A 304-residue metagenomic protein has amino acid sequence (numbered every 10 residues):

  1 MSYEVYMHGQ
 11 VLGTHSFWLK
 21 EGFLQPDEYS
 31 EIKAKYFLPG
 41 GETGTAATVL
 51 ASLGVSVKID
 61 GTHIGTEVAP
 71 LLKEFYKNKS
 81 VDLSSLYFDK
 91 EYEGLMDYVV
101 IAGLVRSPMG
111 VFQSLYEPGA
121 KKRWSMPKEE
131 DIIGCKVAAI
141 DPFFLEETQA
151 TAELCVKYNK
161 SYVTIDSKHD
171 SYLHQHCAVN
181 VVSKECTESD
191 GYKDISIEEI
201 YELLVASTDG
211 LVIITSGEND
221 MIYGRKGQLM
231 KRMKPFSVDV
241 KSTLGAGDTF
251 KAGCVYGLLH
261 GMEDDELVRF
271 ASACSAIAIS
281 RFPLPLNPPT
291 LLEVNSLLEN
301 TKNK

Functional and structural regions predicted by a protein language model:
M1, E31, D194-K304: Conserved phosphate-binding/catalytic region of the ribokinase-like
M1-D60, E67-P70: Glycine-rich phosphate/adenosyl-contacting loop at the front of the ribokinase-like
E4-Y6, K136-V137, V179, L211: Structural motif
Y6, K58, A139, S161-I165 (+1 more regions): Structural detector of well-ordered beta-strand residues that form the stable sheet scaffold of enzyme domains
P26-K33, S52-K136, N295-K304: Conserved N-terminal subdomain of the carbohydrate kinase-like
T48, M96-V100, D220-G224: Short beta-strand scaffold segments in enzyme catalytic cores
A51, V156, L259: Gly/Ala-rich phosphate-binding loop of Rossmann-like dinucleotide-binding domains, activating on the conserved
V137-E202, D220: Conserved beta-alpha-beta core of the PfkB/ribokinase-like small-molecule kinase fold
